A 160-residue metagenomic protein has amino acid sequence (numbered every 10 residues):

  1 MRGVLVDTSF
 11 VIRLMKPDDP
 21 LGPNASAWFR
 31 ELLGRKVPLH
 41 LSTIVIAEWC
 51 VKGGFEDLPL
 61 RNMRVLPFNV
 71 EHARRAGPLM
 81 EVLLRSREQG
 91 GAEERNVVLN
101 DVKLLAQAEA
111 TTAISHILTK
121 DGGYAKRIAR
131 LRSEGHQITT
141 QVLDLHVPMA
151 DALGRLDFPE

Functional and structural regions predicted by a protein language model:
M1, T111-E160: Acidic, PIN/NYN-like endoribonuclease modules and their adjacent C-terminal/linker elements
M1-L41, E48-M63, H146-E160: Short, well-structured N-terminal submotif of metal-dependent ribonuclease cores
F10-V11, V45, H72, K103-L104 (+1 more regions): Alpha-helix capping/helix-boundary segments
P17-L21, Q89-V97: Short, flexible/disordered intra-domain loops and linkers
I44-V45, R64-E94: Acidic catalytic patch
L58-P67, S133-Q137: Active-site regions of enzymes building and remodeling cell-envelope glycoconjugates
N96-H116: Acidic, metal-associated active-site segment
